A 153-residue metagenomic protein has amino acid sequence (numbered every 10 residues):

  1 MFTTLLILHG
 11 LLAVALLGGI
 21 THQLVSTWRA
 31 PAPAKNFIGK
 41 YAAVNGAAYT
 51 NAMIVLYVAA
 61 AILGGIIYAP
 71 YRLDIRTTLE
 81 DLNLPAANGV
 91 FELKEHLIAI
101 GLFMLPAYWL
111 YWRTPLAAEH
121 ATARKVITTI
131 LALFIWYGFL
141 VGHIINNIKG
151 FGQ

Functional and structural regions predicted by a protein language model:
M1-Q153: Polytopic transmembrane helical bundles with strong interfacial aromatic enrichment
